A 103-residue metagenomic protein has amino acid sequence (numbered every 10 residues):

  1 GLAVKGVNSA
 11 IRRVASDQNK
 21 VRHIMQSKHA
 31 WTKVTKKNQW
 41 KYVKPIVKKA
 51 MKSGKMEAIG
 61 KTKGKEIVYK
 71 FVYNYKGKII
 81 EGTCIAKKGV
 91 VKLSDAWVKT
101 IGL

Functional and structural regions predicted by a protein language model:
G1: RNA-contacting regions in translation and RNA-metabolism proteins, encompassing KH/S1 modules where present
V4-Y75: Compact soluble domain cores
K78-L103: A short, surface-exposed interaction/processing loop segment used at functional sites
